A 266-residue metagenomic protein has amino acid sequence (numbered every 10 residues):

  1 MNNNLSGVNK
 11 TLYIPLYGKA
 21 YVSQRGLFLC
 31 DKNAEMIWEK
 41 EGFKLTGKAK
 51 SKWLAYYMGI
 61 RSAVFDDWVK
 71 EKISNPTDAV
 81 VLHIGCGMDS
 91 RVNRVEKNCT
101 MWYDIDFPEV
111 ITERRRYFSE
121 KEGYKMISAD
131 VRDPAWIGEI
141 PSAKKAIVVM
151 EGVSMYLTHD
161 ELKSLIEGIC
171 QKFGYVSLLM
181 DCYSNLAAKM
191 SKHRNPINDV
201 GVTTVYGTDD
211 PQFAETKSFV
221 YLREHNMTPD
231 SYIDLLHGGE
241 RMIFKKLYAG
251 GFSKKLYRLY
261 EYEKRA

Functional and structural regions predicted by a protein language model:
M1-L82, C86-I127, S142: Rossmann-like AdoMet
P134-K144: Short amphipathic alpha-helix with an adjacent loop that forms part of the alpha/beta core around
V148-V149: A conserved beta-strand element that flanks and buttresses the S-adenosyl-L-methionine
Y156-I169: A short, conserved alpha-helix within the catalytic core of class I
K172-N185: Conserved beta-strand signature within the Rossmann-like core of class I S-adenosyl-L-methionine
N185-V202: Short, glycine-/aromatic-enriched active-site segment of Class I SAM-dependent methyltransferases
G201-P229: Short alpha-helix
L222-K246: Conserved catalytic loop of SAM-dependent methyltransferase domains
